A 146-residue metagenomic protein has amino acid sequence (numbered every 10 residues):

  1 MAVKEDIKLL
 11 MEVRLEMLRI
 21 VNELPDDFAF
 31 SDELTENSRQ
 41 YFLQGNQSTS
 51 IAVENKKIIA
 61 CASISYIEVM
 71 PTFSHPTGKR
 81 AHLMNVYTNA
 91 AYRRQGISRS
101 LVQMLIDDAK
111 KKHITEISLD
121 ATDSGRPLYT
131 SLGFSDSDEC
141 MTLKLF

Functional and structural regions predicted by a protein language model:
M1-E12: A short beta-loop-alpha structural element at the N-terminal edge of CoA-dependent acyl/N-acetyltransferase catalytic
L15-S38: Conserved GNAT-fold acetyl-CoA-binding loop/helix
R39-I51, H82: A short helix-loop-beta-strand connector motif used in the catalytic cores of GNAT acetyltransferases and, in some
I51, K57-Y66, H82, Y87: Conserved beta-strand in the GNAT
C61, E68-L83, R93: A conserved beta-turn-beta hairpin within the catalytic core of GNAT-like acetyltransferases that forms part
Y92, G96-M104: Conserved acetyl-CoA pyrophosphate-binding loop and the N-cap/start of the following alpha-helix in GNAT-like
V102, A109-A121: Conserved GNAT acetyl-CoA-binding A-motif
I117-P127, T142-F146: Conserved beta-strand-loop-alpha-helix junction that forms the acyl-donor binding cleft
